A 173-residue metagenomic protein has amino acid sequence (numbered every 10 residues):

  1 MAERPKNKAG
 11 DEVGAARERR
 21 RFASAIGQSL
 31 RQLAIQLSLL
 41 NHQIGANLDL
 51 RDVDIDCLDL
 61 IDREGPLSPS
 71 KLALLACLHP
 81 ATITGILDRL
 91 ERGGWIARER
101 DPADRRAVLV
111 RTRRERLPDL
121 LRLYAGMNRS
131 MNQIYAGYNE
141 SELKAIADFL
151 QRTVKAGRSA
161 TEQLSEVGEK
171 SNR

Functional and structural regions predicted by a protein language model:
M1-L48: N-terminal leader segment of winged-helix/HTH proteins
K8, A125-R173: Terminal interaction helix/tail motif
L40-H79: N-terminal helix-turn-helix DNA-binding core of bacterial DNA-binding proteins
L48, A81, S141-K144: Short, solvent-exposed positions on alpha-helices
R89-K144: Charged, amphipathic alpha-helical coiled-coil/dimerization segments
